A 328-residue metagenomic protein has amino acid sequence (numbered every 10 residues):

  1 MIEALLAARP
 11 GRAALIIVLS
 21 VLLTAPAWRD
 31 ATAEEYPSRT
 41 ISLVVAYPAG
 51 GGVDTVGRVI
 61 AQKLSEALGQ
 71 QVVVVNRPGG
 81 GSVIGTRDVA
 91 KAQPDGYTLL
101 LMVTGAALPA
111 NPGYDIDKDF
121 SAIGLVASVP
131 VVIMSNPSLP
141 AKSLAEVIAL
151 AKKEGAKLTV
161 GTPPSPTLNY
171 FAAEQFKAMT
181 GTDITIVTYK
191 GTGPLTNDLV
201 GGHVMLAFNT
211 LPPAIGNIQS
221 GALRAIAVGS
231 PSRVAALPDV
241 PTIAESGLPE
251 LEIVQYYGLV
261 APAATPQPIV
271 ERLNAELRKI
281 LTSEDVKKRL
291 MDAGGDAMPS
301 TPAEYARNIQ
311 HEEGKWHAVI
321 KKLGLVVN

Functional and structural regions predicted by a protein language model:
M1, L15-I16, P268, K279: Generic short N-terminal amphipathic or hydrophobic helices
M1-R9: N-terminal secretory signal peptides that target proteins for export/translocation
G11-A27: Bacterial N-terminal signal peptides
E34-Y257: Conserved hydrophobic/amphipathic secondary-structure segments that form or flank ligand- or partner-binding grooves
S38-T40, M179, T242-E245, Q267-N328: An extracytoplasmic/periplasmic, membrane-proximal ligand-sensing/linker region
V147, A151, E250, Y256-E284: Bilobed periplasmic-binding protein/Venus flytrap-like ligand-binding cleft at the lobe interface of extracytoplasmic
I253-A261, M291-M298: A short small-residue
